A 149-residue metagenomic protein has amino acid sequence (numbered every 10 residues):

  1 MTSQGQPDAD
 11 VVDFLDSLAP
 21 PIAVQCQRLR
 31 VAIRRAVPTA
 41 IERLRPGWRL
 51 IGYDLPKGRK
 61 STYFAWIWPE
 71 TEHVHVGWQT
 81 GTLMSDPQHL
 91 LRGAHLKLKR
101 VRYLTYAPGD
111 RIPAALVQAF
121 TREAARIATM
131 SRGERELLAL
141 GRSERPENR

Functional and structural regions predicted by a protein language model:
M1-R149: Charge-dense, helix-prone N-terminal extensions
